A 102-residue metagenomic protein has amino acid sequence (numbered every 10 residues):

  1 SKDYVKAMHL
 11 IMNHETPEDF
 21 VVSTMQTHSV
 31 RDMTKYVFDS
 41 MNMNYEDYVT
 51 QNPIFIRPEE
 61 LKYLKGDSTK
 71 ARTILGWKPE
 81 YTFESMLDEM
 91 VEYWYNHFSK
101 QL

Functional and structural regions predicted by a protein language model:
S1-L102: C-terminal substrate-binding subdomain of Rossmann-fold SDR/epimerase-dehydratase oxidoreductases
